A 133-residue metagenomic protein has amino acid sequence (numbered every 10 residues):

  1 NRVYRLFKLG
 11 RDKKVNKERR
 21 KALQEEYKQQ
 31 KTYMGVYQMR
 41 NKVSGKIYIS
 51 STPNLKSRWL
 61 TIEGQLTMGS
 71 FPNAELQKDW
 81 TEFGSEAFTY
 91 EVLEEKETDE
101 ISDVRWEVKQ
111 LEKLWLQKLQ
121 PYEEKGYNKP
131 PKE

Functional and structural regions predicted by a protein language model:
N1-K14: Short, Lys/Arg-enriched N-terminal segments with co-localized hydrophobic residues within the first ~10-30 amino acids
N16-I49, P53-E133: Structure-specific nucleic-acid interaction/processing domains
